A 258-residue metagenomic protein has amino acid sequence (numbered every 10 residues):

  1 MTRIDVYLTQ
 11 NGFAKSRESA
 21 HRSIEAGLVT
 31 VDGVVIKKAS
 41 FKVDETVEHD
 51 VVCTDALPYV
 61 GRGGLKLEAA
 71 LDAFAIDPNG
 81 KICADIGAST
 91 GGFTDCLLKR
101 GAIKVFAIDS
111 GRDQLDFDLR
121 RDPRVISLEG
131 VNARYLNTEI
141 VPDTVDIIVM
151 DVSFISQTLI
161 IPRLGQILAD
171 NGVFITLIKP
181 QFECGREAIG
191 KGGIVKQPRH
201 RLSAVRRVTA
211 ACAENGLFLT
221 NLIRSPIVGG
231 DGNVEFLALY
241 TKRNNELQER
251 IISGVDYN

Functional and structural regions predicted by a protein language model:
M1-E48: A basic, amphipathic helix-loop patch mediating RNA/tRNA/ribosome contacts
V29, I103-F106: Short beta-strand element of Class I
N79-S89: Conserved class I S-adenosyl-L-methionine
T90-G101: Conserved SAM-binding loop of SAM-dependent methyltransferases across substrates and taxa, primarily the Class I
F106-L159: S-adenosyl-L-methionine
T158-I175: A short glycine-rich, Lys/Arg-flanked "PGG" loop and its adjoining helix->strand segment in the class I
P180-Q197: Short, glycine-/aromatic-enriched active-site segment of Class I SAM-dependent methyltransferases
I227-Y257: Core SAM-dependent methyltransferase catalytic element
